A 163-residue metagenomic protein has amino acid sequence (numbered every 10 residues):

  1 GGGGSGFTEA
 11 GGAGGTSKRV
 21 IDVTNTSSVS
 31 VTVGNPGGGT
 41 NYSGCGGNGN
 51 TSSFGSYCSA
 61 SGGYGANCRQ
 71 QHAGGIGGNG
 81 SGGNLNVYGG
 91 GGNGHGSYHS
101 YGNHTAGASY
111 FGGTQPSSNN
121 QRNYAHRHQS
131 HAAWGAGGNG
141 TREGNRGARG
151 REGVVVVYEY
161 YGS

Functional and structural regions predicted by a protein language model:
G1-S163: Low-complexity, glycine/proline-biased repetitive segments and flexible coils/loops
